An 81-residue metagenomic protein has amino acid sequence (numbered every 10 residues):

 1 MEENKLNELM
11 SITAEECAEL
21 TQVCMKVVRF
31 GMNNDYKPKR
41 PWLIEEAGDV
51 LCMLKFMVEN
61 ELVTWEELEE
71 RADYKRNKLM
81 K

Functional and structural regions predicted by a protein language model:
M1-A47, L51-K81: Flexible "arm" and connector segments at domain edges
